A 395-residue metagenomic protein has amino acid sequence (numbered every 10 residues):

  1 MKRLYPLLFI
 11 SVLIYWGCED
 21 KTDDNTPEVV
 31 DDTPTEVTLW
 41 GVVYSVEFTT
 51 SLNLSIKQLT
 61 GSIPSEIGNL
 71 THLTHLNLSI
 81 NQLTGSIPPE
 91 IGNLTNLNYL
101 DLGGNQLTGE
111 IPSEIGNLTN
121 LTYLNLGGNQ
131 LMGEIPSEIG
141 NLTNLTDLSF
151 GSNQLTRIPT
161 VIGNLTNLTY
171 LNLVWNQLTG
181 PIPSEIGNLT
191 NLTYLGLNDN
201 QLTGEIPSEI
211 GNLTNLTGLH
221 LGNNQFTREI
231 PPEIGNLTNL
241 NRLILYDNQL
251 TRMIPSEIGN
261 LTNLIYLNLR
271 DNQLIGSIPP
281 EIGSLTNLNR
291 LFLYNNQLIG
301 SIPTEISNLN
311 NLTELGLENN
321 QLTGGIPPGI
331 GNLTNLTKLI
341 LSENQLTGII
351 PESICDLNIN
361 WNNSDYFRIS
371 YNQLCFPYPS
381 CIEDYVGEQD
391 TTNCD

Functional and structural regions predicted by a protein language model:
K2-I63, N372-D395: N-terminal capping/linker segments that flank leucine-rich repeat
V46, G68-L73, G92-L97, G116-L121 (+10 more regions): Leucine-rich repeat
T50-L54, L76-L78, N98-L102, L124-L126 (+10 more regions): Conserved hydrophobic beta-strand positions in leucine-rich repeat
T60-S65, T84-P89, I111-S113, M132-S137 (+10 more regions): The feature encodes a structural signal of leucine-rich repeats
S65, T71-T74, S86, S113 (+19 more regions): Intrinsically disordered, low-complexity repeat tracts
G85, G103-G104, G109, G127-G128 (+12 more regions): Residue-identity detector for glycine
T334-D395: Leucine-rich solenoid repeat scaffolds
